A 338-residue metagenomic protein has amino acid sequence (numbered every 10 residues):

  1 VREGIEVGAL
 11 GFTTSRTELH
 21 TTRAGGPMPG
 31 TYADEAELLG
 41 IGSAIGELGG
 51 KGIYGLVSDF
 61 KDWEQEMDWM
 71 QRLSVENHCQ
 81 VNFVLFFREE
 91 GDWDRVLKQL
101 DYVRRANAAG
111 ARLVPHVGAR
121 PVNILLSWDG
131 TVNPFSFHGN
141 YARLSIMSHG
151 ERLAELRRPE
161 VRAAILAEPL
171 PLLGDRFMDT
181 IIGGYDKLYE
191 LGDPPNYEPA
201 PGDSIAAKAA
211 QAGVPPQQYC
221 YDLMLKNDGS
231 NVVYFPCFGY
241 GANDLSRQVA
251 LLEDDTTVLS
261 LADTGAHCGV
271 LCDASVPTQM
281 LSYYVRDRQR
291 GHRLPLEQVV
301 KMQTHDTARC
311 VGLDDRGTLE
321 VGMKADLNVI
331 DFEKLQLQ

Functional and structural regions predicted by a protein language model:
V1-A44, L56-R288, H292-R293: Active-site neighborhoods of metal-dependent hydrolases
E47, D287, H305, R309 (+1 more regions): Conserved helix-loop functional segments at active or binding sites
L172, Q217, H305-D306, A325-D326: Mid-to-C-terminal alpha-helical segments outside catalytic/metal-binding sites
V232-A242, Q248, P295-Q298, A308-Q338: Acidic, glycine-enriched loop/beta-strand segments at the rims of small-molecule binding/catalytic pockets
